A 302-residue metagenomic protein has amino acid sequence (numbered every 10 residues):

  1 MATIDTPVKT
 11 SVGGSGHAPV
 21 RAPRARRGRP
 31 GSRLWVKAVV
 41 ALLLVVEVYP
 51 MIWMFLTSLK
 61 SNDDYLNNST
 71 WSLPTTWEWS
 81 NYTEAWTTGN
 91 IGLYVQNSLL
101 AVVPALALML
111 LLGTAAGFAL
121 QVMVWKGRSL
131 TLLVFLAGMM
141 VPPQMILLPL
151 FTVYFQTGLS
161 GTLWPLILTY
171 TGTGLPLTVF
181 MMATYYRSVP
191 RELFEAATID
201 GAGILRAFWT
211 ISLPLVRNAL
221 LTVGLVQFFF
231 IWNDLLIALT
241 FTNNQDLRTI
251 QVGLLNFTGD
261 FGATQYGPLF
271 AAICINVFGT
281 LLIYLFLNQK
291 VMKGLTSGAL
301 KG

Functional and structural regions predicted by a protein language model:
M1-R21: Short, intrinsically disordered terminal tails adjacent to the first/last structured region
G14-H17, R29, A263: Intrinsically disordered, low-complexity regions
R21-R26, D260-A263: Short helix-coil transition/hinge motifs at the ends and kinks of transmembrane helices, capturing the brief
P23-W35: N-terminal export and membrane-targeting signals
R33-G302: A structural signal for multi-pass alpha-helical bundles of membrane permease subunits that mediate small-molecule
